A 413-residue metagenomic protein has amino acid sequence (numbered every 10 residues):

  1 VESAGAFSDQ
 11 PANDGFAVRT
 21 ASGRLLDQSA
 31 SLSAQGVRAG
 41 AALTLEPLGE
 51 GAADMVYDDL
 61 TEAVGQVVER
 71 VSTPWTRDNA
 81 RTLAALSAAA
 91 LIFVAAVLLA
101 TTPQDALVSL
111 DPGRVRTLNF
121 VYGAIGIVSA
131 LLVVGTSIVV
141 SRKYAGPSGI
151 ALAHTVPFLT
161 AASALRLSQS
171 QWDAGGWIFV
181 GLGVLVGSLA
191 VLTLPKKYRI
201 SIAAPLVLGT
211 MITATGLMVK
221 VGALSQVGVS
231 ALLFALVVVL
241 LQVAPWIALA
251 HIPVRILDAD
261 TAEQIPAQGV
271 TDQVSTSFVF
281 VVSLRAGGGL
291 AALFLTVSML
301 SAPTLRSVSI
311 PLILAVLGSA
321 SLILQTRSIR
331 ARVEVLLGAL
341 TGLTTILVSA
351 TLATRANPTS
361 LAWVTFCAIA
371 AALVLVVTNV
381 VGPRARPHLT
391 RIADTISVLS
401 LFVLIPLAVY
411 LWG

Functional and structural regions predicted by a protein language model:
V1-G65: Soluble N-terminal domains of membrane-associated systems
T61-K220: Core alpha-helical transmembrane segments of integral membrane proteins
H154-S163, L208-M218, L340-T351, S397-P406: Small-residue-rich segments of transmembrane alpha-helices in multi-pass membrane proteins, especially helix faces
G181, S201-T341, S349-N357: Generic multipass alpha-helical transmembrane bundles of integral membrane proteins
A353-A371: Short alpha-helical packing/oligomerization segments
A372-A385: Transmembrane alpha-helical segments of integral membrane proteins
P383-F402: Interfacial loop-to-transmembrane junctions
A408-G413: Juxtamembrane boundary at the C-terminal end of a transmembrane helix
